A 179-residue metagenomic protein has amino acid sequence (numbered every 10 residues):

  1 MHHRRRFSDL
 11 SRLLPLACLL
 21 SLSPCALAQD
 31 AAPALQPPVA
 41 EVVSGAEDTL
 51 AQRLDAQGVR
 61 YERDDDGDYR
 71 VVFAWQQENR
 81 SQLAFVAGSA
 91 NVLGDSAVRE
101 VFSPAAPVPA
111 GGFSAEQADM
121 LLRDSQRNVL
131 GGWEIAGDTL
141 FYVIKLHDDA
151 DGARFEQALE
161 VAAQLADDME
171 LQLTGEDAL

Functional and structural regions predicted by a protein language model:
H2-R5, D9-R12, L16, C25-N79: Charge-rich, low-complexity N-terminal segments
P37, A97-G137: Short, internal acidic amphipathic alpha-helical interface segments that mediate docking to partner proteins
P37-E41, P104-P109, I144-E156: Second-shell loop/turn segments in exported
E47, A51-L54, A118, E156-L159 (+1 more regions): Extracytoplasmic/secreted envelope proteins and their assembly/folding machinery, especially bacterial periplasmic
D65-G67, W75, A90, F102-A105 (+2 more regions): A mature extracytoplasmic/lumenal domain signature
Q76-S103: Long, continuous compositionally biased terminal/linker segments
L122-E170: A short, solvent-exposed beta-edge/loop patch
L173-L179: Short, highly charged C-terminal tails/helix-capping segments
